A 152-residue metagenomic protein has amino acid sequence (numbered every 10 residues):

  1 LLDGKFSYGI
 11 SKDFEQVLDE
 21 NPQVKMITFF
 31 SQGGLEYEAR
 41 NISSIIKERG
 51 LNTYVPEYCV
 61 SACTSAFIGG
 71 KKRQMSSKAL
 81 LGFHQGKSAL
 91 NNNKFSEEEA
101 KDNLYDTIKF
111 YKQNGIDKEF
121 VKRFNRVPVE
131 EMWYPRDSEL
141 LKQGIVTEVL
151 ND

Functional and structural regions predicted by a protein language model:
L1-D13: STAS-typified acidic loop motif
L1-L2, P22-M26, G86-N92: Acidic/histidine-rich, surface-exposed loop or edge segments in extracytoplasmic proteins
S11-L18, A39-S43, K47, T64 (+5 more regions): Extracytoplasmic/secreted envelope proteins and their assembly/folding machinery, especially bacterial periplasmic
N21-E38, N52-Y58: Short, glycine-/small-residue-enriched flexible loop/hinge segments at domain edges that mediate gating
P22-M26, I46-L51, K118-V121: Short, surface-exposed connector motifs at secondary-structure boundaries
I27, F67, L140: Terminal peptide-recognition signature
K47, L51-S88: Glycine-rich beta-to-alpha active-site loop
A89-D152: Charged, glycine-interspersed solvent-exposed loop segments at helix/strand-loop junctions that cap or gate access
